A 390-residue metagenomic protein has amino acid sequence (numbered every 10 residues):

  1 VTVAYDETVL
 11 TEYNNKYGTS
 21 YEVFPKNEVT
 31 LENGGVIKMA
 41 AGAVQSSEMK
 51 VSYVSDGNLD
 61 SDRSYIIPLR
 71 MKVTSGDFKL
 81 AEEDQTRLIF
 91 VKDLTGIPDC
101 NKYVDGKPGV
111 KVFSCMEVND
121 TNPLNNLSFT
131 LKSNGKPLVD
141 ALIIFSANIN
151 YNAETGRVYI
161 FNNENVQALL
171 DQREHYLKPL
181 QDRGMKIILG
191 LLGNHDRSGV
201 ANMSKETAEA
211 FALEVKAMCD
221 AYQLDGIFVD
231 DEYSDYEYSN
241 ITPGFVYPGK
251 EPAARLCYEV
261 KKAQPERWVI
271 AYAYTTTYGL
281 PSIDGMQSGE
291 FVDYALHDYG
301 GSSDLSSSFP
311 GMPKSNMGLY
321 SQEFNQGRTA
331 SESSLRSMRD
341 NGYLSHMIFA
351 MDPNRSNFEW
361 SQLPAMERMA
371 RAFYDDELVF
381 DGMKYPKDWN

Functional and structural regions predicted by a protein language model:
Y5-E12, G18-F24, V44-E48, D56-N390: Secreted glycan hydrolases and related glycan-binding modules that recognize and/or cleave
Y21-N33: A broadly used, surface-exposed interaction patch
L31-V36, S52: Short structured motifs
I37-Q45: Short proline/glycine- and polar residue-rich coil/turn motifs
